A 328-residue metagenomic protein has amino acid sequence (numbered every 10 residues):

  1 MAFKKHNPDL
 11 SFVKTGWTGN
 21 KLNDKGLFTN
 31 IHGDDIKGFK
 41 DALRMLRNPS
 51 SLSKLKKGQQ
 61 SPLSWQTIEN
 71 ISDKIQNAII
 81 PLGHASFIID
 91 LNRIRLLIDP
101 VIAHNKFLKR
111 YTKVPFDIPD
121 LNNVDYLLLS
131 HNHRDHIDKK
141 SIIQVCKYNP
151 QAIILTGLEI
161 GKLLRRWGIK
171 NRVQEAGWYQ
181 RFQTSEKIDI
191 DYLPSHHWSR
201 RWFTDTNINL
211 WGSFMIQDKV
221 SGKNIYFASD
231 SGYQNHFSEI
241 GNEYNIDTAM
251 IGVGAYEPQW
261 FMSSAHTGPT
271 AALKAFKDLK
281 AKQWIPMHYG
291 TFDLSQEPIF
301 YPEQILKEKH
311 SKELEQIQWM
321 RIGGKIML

Functional and structural regions predicted by a protein language model:
M1-K106, D117-D120, Q217-F227, T248-G254: Metallo-beta-lactamase
A2-K14, N23, Y126, D135 (+5 more regions): Cap/insert and terminal regions of metallo-dependent hydrolase folds
K54-K74, G157-G222, I305-K325: Metallo-beta-lactamase
A78-I80, K106-K113, H136, S229-S231 (+1 more regions): Short gly/ser/thr-rich secondary-structure transition/capping motifs
I94, V101-H104, A176-R181, K187-W198 (+2 more regions): Conserved catalytic scaffold of divalent metal-dependent phosphoesterases
P100-V114, W198-T206, E257-H266, D293: Acidic/histidine-rich helix-loop elements that form or flank divalent-metal/phosphate-binding sites at the catalytic
L108-T156, R172, N245-M250: Active-site metal-binding motif and surrounding structural segment of the metallo-beta-lactamase
Y111-D117, K139-I143, W211-F214, N235-S238 (+1 more regions): A generic local structural motif
